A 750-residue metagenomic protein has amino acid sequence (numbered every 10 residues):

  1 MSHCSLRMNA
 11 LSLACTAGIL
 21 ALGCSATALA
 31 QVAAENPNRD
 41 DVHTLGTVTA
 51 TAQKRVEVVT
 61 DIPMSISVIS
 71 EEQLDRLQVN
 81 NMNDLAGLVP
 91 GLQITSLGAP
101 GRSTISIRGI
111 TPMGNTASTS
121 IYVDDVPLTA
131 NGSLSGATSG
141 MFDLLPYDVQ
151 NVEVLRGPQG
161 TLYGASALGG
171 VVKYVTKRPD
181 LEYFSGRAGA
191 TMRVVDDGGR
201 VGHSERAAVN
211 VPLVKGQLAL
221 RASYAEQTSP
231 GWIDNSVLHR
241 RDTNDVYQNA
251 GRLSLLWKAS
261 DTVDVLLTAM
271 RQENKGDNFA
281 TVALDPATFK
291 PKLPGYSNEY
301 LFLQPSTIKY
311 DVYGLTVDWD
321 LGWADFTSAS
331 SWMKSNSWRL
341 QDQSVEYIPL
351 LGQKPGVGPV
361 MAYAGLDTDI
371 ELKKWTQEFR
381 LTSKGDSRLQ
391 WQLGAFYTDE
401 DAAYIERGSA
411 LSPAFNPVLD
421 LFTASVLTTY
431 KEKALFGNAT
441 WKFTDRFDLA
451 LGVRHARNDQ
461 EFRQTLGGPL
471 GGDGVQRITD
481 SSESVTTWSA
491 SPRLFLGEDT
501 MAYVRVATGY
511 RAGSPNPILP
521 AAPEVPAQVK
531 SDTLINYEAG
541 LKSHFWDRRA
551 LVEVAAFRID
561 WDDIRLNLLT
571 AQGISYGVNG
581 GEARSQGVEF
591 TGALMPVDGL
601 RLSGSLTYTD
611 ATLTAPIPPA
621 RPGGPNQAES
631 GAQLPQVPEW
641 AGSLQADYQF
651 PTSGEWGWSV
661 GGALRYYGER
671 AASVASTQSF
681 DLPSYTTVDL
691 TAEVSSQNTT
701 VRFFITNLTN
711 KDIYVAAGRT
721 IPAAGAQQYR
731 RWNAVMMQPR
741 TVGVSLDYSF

Functional and structural regions predicted by a protein language model:
M1-G87, G91, N210, D261 (+1 more regions): N-terminal Sec signal peptide and the immediately downstream disordered periplasmic leader that contains the TonB box
T51, N83, G87-P127, Q150: Extracytoplasmic beta-strand/coil segments of soluble accessory domains associated with Gram-negative outer-membrane
M82-L85, T104-G109, T119-D124, S139-F142 (+2 more regions): N-terminal periplasmic accessory domains that precede and gate Gram-negative outer-membrane beta-barrel machines
P127-R156: Short acidic/polar hinge/loop motifs at secondary-structure boundaries that mediate gating or recognition
D197-D277, L372-Q377, L381-T398, T429-K442 (+2 more regions): Transmembrane beta-barrel wall of Gram-negative outer-membrane proteins
R206, G314-Q343, F495-R511, Q528-V588 (+3 more regions): Membrane-embedded beta-barrel scaffold of Gram-negative outer-membrane proteins
Q392, R446-L449, R558-D560, V578-V674 (+1 more regions): Gram-negative outer-membrane beta-barrel transporters
R665-S673, E693-F750: C-terminal beta-signal and adjacent terminal beta-strands/loops of Gram-negative outer-membrane beta-barrel proteins
